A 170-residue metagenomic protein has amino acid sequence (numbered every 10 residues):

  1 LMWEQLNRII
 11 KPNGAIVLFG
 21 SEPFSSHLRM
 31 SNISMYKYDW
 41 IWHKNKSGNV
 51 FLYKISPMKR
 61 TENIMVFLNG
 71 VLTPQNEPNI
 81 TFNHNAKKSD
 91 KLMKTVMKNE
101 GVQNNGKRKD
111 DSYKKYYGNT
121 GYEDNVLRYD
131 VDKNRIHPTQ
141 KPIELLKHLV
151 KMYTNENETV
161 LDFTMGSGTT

Functional and structural regions predicted by a protein language model:
L1-T170: Core catalytic lobe of class I
